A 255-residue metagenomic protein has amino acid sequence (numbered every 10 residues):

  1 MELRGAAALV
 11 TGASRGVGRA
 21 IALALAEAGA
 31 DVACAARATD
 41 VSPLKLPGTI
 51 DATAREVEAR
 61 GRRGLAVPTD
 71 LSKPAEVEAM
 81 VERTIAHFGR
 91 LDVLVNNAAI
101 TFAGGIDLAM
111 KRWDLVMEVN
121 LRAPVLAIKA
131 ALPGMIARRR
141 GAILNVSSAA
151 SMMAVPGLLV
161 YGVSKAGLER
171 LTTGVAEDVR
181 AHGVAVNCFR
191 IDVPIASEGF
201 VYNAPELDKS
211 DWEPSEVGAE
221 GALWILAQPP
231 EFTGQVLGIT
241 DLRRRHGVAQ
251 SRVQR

Functional and structural regions predicted by a protein language model:
A7, S14-R15: Conserved glycine-rich cofactor-binding loop
A30-A52: Conserved glycine-rich Rossmann-like NAD(P)H-binding loop of the short-chain dehydrogenase/reductase
L46-D51, E78, A99-D114, G157-V160 (+1 more regions): Conserved mid-core segment of classical short-chain dehydrogenase/reductases
I100, A109-V125, R140, L144 (+1 more regions): Catalytic Tyr-X3-Lys loop
I128, S164: Active-site helix of classical SDR
S148: Residue(s) in the substrate-gating loop at a strand-loop-helix junction that position the organic substrate next
M153, G174-V184, P230: Active-site-adjacent segment of SDR/Rossmann-fold oxidoreductases
A181, C188-F189, P205-R255: C-terminal helical subdomain
